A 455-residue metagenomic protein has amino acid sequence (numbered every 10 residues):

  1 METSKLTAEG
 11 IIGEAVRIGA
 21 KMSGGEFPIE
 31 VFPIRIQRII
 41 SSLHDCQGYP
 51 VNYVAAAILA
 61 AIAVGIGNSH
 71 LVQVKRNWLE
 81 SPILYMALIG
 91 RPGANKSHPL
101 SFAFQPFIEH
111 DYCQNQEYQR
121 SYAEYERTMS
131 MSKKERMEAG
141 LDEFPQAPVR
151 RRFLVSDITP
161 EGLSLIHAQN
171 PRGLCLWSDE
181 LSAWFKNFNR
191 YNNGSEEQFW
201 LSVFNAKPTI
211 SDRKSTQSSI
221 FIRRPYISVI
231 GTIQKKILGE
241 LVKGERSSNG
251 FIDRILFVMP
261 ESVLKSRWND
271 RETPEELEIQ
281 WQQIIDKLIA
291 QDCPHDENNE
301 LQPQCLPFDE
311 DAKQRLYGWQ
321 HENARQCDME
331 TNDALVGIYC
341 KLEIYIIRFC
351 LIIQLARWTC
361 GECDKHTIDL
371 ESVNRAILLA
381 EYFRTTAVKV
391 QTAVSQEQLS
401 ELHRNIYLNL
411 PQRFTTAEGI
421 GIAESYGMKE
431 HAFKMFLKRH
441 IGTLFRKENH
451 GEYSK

Functional and structural regions predicted by a protein language model:
M1-K455: Phosphate-handling catalytic cores of nucleic-acid transaction enzymes
